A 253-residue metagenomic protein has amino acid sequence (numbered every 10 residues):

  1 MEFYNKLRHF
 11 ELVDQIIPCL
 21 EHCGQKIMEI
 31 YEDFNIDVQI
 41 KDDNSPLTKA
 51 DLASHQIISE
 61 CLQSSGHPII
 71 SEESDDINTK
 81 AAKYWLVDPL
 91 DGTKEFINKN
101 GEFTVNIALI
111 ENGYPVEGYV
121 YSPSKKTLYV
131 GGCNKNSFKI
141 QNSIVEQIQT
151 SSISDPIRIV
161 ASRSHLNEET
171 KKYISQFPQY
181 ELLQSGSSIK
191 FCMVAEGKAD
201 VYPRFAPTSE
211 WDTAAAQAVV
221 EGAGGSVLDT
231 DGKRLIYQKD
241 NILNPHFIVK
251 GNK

Functional and structural regions predicted by a protein language model:
M1-G24, K171-Q176, C192-K253: Oxyanion/phosphate-interacting regions
M1-L90, K172-Q176: N-terminal subdomain of lithium-sensitive/metallo-dependent phosphomonoesterases centered on the IMPase/IPPase/PAP
I27, D51, L62, T93 (+5 more regions): Residue-level signal for inorganic ion chemistry
I30, S187, F205-A206: Beta->alpha turn/N-cap motifs
I70, E181-Q184, L228: General small-molecule cofactor/ligand-binding pocket signal
E72-I77, S188-K190, K233-Q238: Short, solvent-exposed loop/turn elements at beta->coil junctions and helix N-caps that rim active or binding pockets
K83-K125: Glycine-rich active-site/cofactor-binding loop and its immediate structural neighborhood
A108-C192, N241-K253: Acidic beta-strand-loop-alpha-helix segment within the catalytic core of divalent metal-dependent phosphate-processing
